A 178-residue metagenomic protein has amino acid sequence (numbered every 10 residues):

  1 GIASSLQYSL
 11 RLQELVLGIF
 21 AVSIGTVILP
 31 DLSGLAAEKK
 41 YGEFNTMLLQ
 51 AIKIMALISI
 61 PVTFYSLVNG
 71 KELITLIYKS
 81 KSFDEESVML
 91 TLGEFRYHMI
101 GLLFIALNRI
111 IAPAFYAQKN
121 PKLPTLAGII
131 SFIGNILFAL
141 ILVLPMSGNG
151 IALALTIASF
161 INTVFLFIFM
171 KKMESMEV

Functional and structural regions predicted by a protein language model:
G1-V178: Membrane-embedded alpha-helical bundles of multi-pass transporters/translocases, especially carrier/permease families
